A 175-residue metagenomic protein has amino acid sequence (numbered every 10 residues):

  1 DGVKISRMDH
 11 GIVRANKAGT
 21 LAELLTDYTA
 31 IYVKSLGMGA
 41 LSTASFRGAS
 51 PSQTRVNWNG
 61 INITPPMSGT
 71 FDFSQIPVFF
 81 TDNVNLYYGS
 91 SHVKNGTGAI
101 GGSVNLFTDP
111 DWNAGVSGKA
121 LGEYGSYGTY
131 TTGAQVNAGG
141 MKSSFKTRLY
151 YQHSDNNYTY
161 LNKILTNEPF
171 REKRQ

Functional and structural regions predicted by a protein language model:
D1-R14, T43, P51, V84: N-terminal periplasmic "start-of-domain" segments of outer-membrane beta-barrel proteins
A22-P65: Extracytoplasmic beta-strand/coil segments of soluble accessory domains associated with Gram-negative outer-membrane
E23, S45, N85, N105 (+2 more regions): Outer-membrane beta-barrel architecture
V33, S45, I61-G89: Short acidic/polar hinge/loop motifs at secondary-structure boundaries that mediate gating or recognition
S42, I100-G102, V116-G118, Y130-A134 (+1 more regions): Hydrophobic, lipid-facing positions within transmembrane beta-strands of outer-membrane proteins
P51, I63, D109, G125-Y127 (+1 more regions): Structural signature of outer-membrane beta-barrel domains
Q75-K119: A beta-strand signature from Gram-negative outer-membrane beta-barrel systems, especially the internal plug domain
N113-G115, L121-E123, A138-Q175: Periplasmic-side early beta-strands and strand-to-turn transitions of outer-membrane beta-barrels
